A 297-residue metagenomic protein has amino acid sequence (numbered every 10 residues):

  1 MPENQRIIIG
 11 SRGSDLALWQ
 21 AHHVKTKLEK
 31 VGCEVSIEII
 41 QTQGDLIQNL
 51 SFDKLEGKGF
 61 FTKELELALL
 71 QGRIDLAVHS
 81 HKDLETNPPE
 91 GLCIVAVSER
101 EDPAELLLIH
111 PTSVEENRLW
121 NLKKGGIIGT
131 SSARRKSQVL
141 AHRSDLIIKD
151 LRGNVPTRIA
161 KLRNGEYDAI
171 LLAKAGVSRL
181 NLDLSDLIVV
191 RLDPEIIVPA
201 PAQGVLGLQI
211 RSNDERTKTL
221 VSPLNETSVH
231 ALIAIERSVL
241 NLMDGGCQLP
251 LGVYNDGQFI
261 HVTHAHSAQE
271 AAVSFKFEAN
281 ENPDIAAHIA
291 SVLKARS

Functional and structural regions predicted by a protein language model:
P2-Q48, K54-E56, A141, D145-S297: Small-molecule-sensing regulatory modules
L50-L76: Short, structured active-site "lid" loops
K58, R73-S80, D168-A173: Paired acidic/hydrophobic, glycine-rich loop segments that form the ligand-binding mouth/hinge of periplasmic-binding
G72-D83, Q209-D214: Ordered, amphipathic secondary-structure segments that act as subunit-interaction surfaces in large macromolecular
H81-K82, E90-D145: A conserved helix-loop-strand patch within extracytoplasmic ligand-binding domains of the periplasmic binding
H81-L84, A175-V177: Short glycine-rich anion-binding loops that position phosphate/pyrophosphate groups of nucleotides and phosphorylated
E85, E90-A104, L184-V198: A short, gly/pro- and small-residue-rich
